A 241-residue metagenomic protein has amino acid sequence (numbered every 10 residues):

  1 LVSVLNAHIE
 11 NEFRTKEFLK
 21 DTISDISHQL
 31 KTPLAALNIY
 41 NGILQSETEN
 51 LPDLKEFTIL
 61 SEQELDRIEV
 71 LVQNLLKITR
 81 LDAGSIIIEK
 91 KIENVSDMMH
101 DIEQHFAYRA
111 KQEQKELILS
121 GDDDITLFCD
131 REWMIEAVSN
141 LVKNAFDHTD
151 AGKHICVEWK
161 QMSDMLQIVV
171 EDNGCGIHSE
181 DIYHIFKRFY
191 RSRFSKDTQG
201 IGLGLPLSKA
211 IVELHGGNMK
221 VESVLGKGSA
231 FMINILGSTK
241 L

Functional and structural regions predicted by a protein language model:
Q63-L71: Short alpha-helical segment of the dimerization/phosphotransfer core of two-component systems
E89-I92, K111, E116-T126: Conserved catalytic submotifs in the C-terminal HATPase_c
A145-F146: Short helix-loop "hinge" at the ATP-lid/N-box region of the Bergerat-fold HATPase_c
G152-D164: Short beta-strand/loop element within the Bergerat-fold HATPase_c
D172: Acidic ATP/Mg2+-coordinating residue in the GHKL
I177-Y190: Short conserved segment of the HATPase_c
